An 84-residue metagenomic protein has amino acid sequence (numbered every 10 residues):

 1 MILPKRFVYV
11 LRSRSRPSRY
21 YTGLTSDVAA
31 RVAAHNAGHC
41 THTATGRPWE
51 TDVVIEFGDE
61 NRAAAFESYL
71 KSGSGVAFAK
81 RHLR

Functional and structural regions predicted by a protein language model:
M1-E50, V54-V76, L83-R84: GIY-YIG nuclease catalytic motif and its immediate N-terminal context
